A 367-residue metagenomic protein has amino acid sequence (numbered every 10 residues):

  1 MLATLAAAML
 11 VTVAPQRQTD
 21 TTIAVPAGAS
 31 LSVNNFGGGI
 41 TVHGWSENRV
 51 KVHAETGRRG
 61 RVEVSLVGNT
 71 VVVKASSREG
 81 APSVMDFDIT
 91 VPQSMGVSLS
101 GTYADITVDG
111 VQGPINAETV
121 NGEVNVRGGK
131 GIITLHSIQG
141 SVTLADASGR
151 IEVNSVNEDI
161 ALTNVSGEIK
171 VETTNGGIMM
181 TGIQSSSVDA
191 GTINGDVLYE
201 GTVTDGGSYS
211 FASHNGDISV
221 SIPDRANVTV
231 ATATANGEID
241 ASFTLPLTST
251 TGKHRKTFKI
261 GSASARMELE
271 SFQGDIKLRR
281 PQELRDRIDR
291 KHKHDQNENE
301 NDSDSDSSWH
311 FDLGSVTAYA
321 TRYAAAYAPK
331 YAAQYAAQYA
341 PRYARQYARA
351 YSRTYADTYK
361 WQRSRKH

Functional and structural regions predicted by a protein language model:
M1-H367: Intrinsically disordered, low-complexity terminal regions
